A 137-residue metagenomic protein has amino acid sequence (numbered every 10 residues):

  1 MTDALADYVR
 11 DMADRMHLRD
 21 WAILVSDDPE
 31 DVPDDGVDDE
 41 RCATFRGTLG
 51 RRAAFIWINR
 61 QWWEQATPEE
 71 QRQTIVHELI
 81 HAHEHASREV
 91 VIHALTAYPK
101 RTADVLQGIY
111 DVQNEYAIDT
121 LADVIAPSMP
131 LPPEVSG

Functional and structural regions predicted by a protein language model:
M1-E69, A86-G137: Metalloprotease/metallohydrolase-associated module, dominated by Zn2+-dependent proteases
Q73-A86: Active-site recognition of the HExxH zinc-binding catalytic motif
